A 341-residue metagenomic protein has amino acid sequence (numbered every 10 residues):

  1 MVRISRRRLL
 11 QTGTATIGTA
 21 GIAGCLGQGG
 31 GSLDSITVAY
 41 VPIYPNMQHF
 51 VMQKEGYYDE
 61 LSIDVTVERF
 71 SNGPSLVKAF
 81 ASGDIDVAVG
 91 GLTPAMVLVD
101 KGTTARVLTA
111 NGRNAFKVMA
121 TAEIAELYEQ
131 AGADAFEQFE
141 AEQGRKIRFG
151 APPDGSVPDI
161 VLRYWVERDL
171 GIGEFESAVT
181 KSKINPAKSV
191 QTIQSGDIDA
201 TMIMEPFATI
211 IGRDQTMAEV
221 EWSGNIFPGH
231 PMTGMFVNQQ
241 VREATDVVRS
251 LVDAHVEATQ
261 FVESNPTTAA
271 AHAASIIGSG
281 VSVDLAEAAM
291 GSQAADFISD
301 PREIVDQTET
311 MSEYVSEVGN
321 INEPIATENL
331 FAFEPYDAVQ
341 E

Functional and structural regions predicted by a protein language model:
M1-G21: N-terminal secretory signal peptides and thylakoid transit peptides that target proteins across membranes
G31-I43, I63-E68, K146-G150, T180-S182: Short, well-ordered beta-strand elements
P42-F70, P74-S75, M96-K101, I160-D169 (+1 more regions): Short, polar/charged alpha-helical segment
Y44, V67-K78, G91-T93, E174-S195 (+1 more regions): Short helix-initiation/N-cap motifs at beta->coil->alpha
N111-I184, Q239: A conserved helix-loop-strand patch within extracytoplasmic ligand-binding domains of the periplasmic binding
N185-S275: Pocket-lining segment of extracytoplasmic ligand-binding domains
T245-I321: Secondary-structure end/capping motifs
S312-E341: Conserved C-terminal helix/tail region of periplasmic/extracytoplasmic solute-binding proteins
